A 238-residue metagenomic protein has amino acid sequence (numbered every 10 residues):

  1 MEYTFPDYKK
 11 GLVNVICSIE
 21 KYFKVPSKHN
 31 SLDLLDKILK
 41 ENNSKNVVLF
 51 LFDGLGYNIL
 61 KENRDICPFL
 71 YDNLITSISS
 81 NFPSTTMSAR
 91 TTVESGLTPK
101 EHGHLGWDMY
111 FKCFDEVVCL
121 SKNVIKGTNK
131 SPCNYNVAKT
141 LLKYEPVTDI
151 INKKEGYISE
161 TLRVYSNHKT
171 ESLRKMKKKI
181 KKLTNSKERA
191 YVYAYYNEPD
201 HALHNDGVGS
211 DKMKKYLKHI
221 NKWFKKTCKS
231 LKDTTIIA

Functional and structural regions predicted by a protein language model:
M1-S31, E62-V208, M213-Y216: His/Asp/Glu-rich, glycine-adjacent segments that coordinate divalent cations and/or stabilize oxyanion chemistry on
L32-S44, K182-S186, C228-D233: A short acidic-Thr-Gly-centered motif at the start of a beta-strand
E41-N63, C67-P68: TRNA-binding/sensing appendages of the translation machinery
S44-N46, K214, K218: Catalytic cores of glycan-processing enzymes that make or break glycosidic bonds
K45-V48, E188-N197, T234-I236: Generic beta-sheet signal
V48-L51, H219-A238: Metal-dependent active-site segment of extracytoplasmic phospho-/sulfohydrolases and closely related
